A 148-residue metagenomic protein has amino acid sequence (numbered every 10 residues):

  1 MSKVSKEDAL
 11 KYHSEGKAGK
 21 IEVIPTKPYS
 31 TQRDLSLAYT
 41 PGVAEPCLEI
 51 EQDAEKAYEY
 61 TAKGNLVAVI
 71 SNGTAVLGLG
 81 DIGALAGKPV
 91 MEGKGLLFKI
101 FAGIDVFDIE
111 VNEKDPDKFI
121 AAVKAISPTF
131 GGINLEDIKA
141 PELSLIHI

Functional and structural regions predicted by a protein language model:
K3-S5, H13-K20, I24-P28, K94-I104 (+1 more regions): Extended, charged alpha/beta regions that create polyanion-binding interfaces
K17-E59: An N-cap/entry alpha-helix motif that binds or orients negatively charged groups
T26, S71-G73, K94, I109-N112 (+1 more regions): Fold-independent oxyanion-binding glycine-rich loops and adjacent beta-strand/coil segments at enzyme active sites
Y29-T31, S71-D81, L96-D108, S127-F130: Gly-rich Lys/Arg/Thr-decorated short loops/hinges at beta-loop-alpha junctions or inter-strand turns that position
Q52-E59, K63, I100-G131, L135-E136 (+1 more regions): An N-terminal-biased, well-structured beta-alpha scaffold segment characteristic of Rossmann-like dinucleotide-binding
N65-S71: N-terminal glycine-rich anion-binding loops that anchor highly charged ligand groups
L77-M91: Glycine- and acidic-residue-enriched helix-capping/strand-helix junction motifs
I146-I148: Conserved small/polar residues in nucleotide/adenosyl-binding loops
